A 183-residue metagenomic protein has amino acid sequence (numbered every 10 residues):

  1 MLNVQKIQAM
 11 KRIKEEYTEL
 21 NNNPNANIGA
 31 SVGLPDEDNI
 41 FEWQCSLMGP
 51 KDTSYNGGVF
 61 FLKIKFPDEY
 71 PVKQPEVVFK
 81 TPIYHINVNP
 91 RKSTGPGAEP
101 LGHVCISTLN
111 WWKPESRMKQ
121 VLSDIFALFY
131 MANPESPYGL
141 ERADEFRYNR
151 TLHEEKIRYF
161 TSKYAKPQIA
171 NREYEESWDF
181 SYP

Functional and structural regions predicted by a protein language model:
M1-I13, L20-N23, E76-P183: Domain-scale recognition of soluble eukaryotic interaction modules
K6, E15-V59: N-terminal onset of structured domains
L34, L47-G49, F66, F79 (+1 more regions): Hydrophobic residues in beta-strands and at strand termini
I40, V72, E99-L101: Short, solvent-exposed loop/turn segments at the edges of secondary structure
K51-T53, F66-D68, N110-P114: A generic structural motif
G57, K73-V78: Short N-terminal amphipathic alpha-helices
K65-P75: Proline-anchored loop/turn motifs at beta-strand termini and strand-loop-strand connectors
